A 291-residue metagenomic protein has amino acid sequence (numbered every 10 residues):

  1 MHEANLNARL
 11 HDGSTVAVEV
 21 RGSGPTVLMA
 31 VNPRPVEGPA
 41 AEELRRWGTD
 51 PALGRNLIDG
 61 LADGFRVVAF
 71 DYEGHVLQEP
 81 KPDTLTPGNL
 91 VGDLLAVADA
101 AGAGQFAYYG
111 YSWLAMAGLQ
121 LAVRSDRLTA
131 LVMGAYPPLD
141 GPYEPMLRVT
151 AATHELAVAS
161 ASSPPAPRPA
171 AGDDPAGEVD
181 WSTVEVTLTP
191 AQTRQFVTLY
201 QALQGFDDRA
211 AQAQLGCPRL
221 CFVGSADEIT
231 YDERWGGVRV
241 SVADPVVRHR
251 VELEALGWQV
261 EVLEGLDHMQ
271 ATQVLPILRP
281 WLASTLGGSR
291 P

Functional and structural regions predicted by a protein language model:
P25-E42: Short beta-strand element of the alpha/beta-hydrolase
G48-L77: Conserved alpha/beta-hydrolase
G88-F106: Conserved acidic catalytic loop of the alpha/beta-hydrolase fold
M116-V123, R127, L131-S160: Flexible "cap/lid" loop of the alpha/beta hydrolase fold
P138, T193-A211, A243-V247: Active-site nucleophile elbow and catalytic-triad environment of alpha/beta-hydrolase enzymes
L215, C221-V223: Short beta-strand/loop motif that positions the catalytic acidic residue of the alpha/beta-hydrolase fold
S225-V262: Conserved loop-alpha-helix segment in the C-terminal half of the alpha/beta-hydrolase fold that carries the catalytic
V247, E254-P291: Catalytic active-site module of serine/aspartate enzymes centered on a nucleophile-bearing elbow/loop
